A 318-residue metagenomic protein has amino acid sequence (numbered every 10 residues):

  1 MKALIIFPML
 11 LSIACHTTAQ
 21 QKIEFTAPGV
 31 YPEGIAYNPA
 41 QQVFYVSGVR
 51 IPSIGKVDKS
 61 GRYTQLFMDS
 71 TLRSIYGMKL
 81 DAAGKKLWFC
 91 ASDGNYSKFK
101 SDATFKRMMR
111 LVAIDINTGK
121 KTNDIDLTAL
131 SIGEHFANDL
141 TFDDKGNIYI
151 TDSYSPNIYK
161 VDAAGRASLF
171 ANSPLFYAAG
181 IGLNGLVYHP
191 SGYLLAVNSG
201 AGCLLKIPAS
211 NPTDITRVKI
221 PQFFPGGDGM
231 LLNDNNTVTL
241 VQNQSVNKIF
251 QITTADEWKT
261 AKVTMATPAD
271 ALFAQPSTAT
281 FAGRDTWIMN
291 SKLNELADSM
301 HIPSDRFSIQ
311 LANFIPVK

Functional and structural regions predicted by a protein language model:
M1-Q21: Bacterial Sec-dependent N-terminal signal peptides
Q20-T26, R62-M68, K120-L130, A167-A178 (+2 more regions): A short beta-strand motif characteristic of beta-propeller blades
A27-Q41, V49, T71-N95, T128-I148 (+4 more regions): Beta-rich, blade/repeat-based domains predominating in secreted/periplasmic proteins but also intracellular
V49, S92-G94, S153-S155, S191 (+4 more regions): Short loop/turn segments immediately following the C-termini of beta-strands
V57-R62, D115-K120, V161-R166, P208-T213 (+2 more regions): Short loop/turn segments that connect beta-strands within beta-propeller blades
C90-K106, S291-F307: Short, conserved, GDST-rich strand-edge loop motifs in beta-rich repeat architectures
K100-K145: Asp-box/WD-like beta-propeller blade repeats and closely related beta-sheet repeat scaffolds
F105-N117, I252-A255, I302-K318: Beta-propeller blade signature
